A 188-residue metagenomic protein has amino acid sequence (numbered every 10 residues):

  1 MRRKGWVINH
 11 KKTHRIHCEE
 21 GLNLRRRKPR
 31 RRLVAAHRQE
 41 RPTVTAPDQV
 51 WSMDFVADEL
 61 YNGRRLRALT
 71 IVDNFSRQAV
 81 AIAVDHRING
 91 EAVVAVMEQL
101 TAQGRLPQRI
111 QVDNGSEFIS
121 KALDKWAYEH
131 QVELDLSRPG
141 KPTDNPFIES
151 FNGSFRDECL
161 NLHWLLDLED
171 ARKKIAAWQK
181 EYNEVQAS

Functional and structural regions predicted by a protein language model:
M1-S188: Charged DNA-binding/catalytic regions of mobile-element recombinases
